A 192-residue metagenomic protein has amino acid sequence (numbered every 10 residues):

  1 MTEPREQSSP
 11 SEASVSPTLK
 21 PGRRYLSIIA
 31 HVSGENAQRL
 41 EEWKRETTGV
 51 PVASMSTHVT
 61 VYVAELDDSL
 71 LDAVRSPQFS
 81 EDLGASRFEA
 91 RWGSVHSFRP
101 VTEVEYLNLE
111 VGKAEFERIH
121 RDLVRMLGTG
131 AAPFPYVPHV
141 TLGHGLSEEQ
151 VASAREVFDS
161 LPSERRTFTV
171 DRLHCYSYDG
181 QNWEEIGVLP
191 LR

Functional and structural regions predicted by a protein language model:
T2-E89, G112-T169, W183-R192: Basic, often amphipathic N-terminal segments
A90-H96: A short, structured active-site edge motif that brings together acidic residues
V104-G112: Short histidine-centered catalytic/ligand-binding loop motif
Y176: Active-site/acyl-donor-binding loops of N-acyltransferases
